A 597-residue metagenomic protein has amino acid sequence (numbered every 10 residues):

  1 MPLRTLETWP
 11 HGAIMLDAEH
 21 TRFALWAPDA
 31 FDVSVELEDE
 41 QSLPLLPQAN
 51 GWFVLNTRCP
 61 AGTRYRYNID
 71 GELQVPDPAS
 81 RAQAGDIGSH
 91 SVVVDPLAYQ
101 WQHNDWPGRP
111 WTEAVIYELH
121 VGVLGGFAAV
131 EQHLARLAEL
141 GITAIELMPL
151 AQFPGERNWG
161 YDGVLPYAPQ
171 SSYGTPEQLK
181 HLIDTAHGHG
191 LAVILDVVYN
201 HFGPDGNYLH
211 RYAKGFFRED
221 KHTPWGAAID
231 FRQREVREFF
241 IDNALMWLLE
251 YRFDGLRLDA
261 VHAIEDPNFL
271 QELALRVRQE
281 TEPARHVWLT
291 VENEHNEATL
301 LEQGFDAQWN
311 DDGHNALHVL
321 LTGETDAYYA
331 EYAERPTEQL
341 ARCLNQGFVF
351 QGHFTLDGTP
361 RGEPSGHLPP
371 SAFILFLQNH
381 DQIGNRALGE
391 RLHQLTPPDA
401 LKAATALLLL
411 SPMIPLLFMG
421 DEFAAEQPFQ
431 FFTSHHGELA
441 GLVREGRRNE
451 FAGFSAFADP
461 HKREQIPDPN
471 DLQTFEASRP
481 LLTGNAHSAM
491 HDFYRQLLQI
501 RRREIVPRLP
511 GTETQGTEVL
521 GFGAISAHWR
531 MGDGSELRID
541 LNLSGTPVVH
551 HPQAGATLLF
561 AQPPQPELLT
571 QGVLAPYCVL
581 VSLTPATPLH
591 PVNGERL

Functional and structural regions predicted by a protein language model:
M1-R22, S42-E118, V123-G125, E438-L442: The feature marks proteins involved in alpha-glucan
T5-W9, Q346-R361, L417-F418, F423-F432 (+1 more regions): Glycan-recognition and catalytic regions of carbohydrate-active enzymes
F23-L25, E536-L543: Short, well-ordered beta-strand segments enriched in hydrophobic/aromatic residues
W26-D32, P60, S544-T546, Q553-G555: Short proline/glycine-enriched turn/loop motifs at strand-loop junctions of beta-rich domains
A27, A61-T63, L568-G594: C-terminal beta-strand-rich structural cap/linker in extracellular carbohydrate-active enzymes
D77, A274-A458: Conserved alpha/beta catalytic core and glycan-binding cleft of carbohydrate-active enzymes
N104-W111, H120-G125, E131-V291, A298-L300: Substrate-binding/active-site clefts of carbohydrate-active enzymes
L410, P480, L497-I505, P547-C578: C-terminal accessory region downstream of the catalytic core in glycan-modifying enzymes
